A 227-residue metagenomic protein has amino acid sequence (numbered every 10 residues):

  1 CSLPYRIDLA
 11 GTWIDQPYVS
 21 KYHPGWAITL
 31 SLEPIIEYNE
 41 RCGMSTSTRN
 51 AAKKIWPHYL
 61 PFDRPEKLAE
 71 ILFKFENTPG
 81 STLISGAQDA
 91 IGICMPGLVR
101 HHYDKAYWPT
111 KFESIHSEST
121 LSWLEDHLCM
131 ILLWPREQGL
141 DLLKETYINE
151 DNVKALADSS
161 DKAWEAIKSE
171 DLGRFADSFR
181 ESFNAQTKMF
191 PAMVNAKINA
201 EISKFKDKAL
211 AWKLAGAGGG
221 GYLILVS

Functional and structural regions predicted by a protein language model:
C1-A10, I14-N50, W56-I84, Q88-A217 (+1 more regions): C-terminal nucleotide
